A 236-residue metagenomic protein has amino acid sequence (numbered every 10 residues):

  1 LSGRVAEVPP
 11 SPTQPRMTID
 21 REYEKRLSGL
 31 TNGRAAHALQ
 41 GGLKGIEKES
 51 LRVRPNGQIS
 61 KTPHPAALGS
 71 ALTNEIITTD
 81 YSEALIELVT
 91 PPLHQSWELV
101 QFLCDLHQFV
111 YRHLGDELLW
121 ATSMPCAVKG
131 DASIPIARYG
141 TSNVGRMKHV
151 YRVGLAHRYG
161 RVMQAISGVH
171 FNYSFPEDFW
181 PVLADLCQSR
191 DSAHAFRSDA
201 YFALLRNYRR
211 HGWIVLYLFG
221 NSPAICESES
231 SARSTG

Functional and structural regions predicted by a protein language model:
V5-A156, M163-S167, F196-G220: Terminal catalytic/cofactor-binding subdomain
H170: Histidine-centered active-site/metal-ligand motif
Y173-G236: Extended, regular secondary-structure scaffolds
